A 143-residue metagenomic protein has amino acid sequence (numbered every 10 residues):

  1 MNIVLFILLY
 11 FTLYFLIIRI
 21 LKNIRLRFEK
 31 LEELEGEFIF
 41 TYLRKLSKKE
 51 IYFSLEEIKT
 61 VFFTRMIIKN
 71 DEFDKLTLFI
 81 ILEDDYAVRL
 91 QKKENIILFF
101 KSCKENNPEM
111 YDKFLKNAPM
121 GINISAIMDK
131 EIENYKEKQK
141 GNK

Functional and structural regions predicted by a protein language model:
M1-F28: Alpha-helical transmembrane spans
R19-F53: Conserved beta-hairpin
L34-E35, S47, K59, L82 (+4 more regions): Exposed regions on extracellular, virion, or secretory-pathway luminal proteins
F38-Y42, T60-F63, R89: Short hydrophobic/aromatic-rich beta-strand segments that constitute the beta-sheet cores of beta-sandwich/beta-barrel
E50-I68: Phosphoinositide-dependent membrane-docking surfaces
K69-F73: Acidic, low-complexity, intrinsically disordered interaction modules
T77-S102: Canonical phosphoinositide-binding patch of PH/PH-like domains
K93-K143: Cytosol-/stroma-facing membrane-proximal "stalk/adaptor" domains immediately downstream of transmembrane anchors
